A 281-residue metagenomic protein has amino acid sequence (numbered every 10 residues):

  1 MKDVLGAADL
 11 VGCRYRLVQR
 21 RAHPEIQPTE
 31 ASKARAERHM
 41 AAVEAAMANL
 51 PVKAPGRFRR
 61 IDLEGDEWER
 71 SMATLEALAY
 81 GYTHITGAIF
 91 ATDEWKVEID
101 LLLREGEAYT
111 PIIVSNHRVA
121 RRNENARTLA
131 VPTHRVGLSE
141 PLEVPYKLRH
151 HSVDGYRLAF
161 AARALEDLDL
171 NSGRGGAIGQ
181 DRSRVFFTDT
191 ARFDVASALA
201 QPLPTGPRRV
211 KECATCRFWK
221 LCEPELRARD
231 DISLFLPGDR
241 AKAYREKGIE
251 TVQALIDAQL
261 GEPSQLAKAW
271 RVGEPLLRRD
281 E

Functional and structural regions predicted by a protein language model:
M1-E107: Metal-dependent nuclease catalytic cores that hydrolyze phosphodiester bonds in DNA/RNA, characterized by
C13, L101, A161, C216 (+1 more regions): A residue-level signal for conserved active-site and pocket-lining positions in enzyme catalytic cores
E25-T29, I232-E281: N-terminal accessory regions of nucleic-acid-interacting proteins
A48, A159-E166, A214, K242 (+1 more regions): A broad, structural surface signal
Y80-A196: Mg2+/Mn2+-dependent nuclease catalytic core
F160-L170, L221, R245, I249 (+1 more regions): Hydrophobic/aromatic-lined pockets within catalytic cores
R182-A243: Long, highly charged, low-complexity intrinsically disordered interaction regions that mediate electrostatic DNA/RNA
